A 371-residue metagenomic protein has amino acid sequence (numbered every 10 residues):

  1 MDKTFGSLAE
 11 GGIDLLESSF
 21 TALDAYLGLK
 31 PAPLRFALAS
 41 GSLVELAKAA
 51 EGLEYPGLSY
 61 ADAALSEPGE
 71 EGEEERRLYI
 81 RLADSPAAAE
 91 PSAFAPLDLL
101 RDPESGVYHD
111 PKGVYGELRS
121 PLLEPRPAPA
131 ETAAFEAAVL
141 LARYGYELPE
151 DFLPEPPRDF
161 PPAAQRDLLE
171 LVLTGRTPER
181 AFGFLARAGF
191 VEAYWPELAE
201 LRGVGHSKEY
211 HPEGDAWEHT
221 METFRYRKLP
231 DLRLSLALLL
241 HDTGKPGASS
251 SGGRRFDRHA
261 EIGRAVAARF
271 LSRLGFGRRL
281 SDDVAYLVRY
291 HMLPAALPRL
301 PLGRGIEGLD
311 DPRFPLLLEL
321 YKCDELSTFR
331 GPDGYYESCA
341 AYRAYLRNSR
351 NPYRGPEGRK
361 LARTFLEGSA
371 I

Functional and structural regions predicted by a protein language model:
M1-I371: Catalytic cores of the polymerase beta-like nucleotidyltransferase superfamily and closely associated nucleotide
